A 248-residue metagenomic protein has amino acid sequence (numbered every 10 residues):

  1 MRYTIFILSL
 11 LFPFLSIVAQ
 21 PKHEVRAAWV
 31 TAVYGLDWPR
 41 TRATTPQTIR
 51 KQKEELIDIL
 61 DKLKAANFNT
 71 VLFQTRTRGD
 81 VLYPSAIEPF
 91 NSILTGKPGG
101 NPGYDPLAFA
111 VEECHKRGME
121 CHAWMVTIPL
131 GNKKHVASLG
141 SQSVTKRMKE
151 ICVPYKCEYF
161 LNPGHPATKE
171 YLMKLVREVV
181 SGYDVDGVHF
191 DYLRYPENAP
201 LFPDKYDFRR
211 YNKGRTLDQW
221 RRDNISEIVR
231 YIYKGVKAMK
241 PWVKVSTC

Functional and structural regions predicted by a protein language model:
M1-P21: Bacterial Sec-dependent N-terminal signal peptides
H23, T31-E54, E112, H122-G182: Active-site-adjacent "subsite" loops/lids of carbohydrate-active enzymes
V30-G35, R76-R78, V126-L130, Y192-Y195 (+1 more regions): Active-site beta-loop-alpha junctions enriched in small/polar residues
T45-A66, I93-R117, D223-Y231: Aromatic- and glycine-enriched glycan-recognition loops and surfaces that form the carbohydrate-binding subsites
K51-D80, G182-V185: Catalytic domains of carbohydrate-active enzymes, especially glycoside hydrolases
A66-P102: Aromatic-lined carbohydrate-binding/catalytic grooves of carbohydrate-active enzymes
F68-N69, R117, G140, T145-T247: Polysaccharide-binding and catalytic clefts of secreted carbohydrate-active enzymes
